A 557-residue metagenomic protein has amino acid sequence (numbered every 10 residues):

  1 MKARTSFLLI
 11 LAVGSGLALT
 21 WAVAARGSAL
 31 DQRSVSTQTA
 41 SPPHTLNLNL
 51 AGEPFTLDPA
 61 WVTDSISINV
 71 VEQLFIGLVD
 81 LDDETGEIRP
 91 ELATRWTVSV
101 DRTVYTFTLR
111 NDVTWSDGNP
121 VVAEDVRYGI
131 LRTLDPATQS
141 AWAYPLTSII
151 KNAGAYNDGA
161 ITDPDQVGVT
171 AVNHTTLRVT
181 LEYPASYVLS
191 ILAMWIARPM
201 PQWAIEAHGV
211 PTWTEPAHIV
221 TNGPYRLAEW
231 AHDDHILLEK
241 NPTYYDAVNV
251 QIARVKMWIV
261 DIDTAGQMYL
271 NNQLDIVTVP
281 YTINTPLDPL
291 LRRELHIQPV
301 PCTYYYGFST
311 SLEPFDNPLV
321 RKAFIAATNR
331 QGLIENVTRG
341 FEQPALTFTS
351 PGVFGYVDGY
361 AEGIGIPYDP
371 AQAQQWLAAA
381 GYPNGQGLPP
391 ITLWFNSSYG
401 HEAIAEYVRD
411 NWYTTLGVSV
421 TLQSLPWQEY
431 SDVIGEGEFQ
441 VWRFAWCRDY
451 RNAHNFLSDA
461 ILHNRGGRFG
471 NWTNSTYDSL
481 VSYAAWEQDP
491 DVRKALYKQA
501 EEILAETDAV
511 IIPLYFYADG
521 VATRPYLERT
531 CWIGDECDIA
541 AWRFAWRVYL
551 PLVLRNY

Functional and structural regions predicted by a protein language model:
P43-E53, T94, V104-F107, V126-G129 (+6 more regions): Short, well-ordered beta-strand elements
N49-V100, L131, H218-T221, V337: N-terminal lobe/hinge region of extracytoplasmic solute-binding protein
D83, Q166, T170, H174-T175 (+4 more regions): Gly/Pro-rich hinge or "lid" segments in bacterial periplasmic/extracellular proteins
T94-P145, R178, M268, P314-D316: Aromatic- and charge-enriched surface segment that lines or borders ligand/interaction sites
D165, T170, L319-K322, I334-E335 (+4 more regions): Extracytoplasmic/peripheral linker and loop segments enriched in polar/acidic and small residues with frequent Thr/Pro
A228-E239, K256-L312, Q331, E335 (+2 more regions): Extracellular/periplasmic solute-recognition and catalytic clefts
Q343-A379, S398-A403: Structural transition elements
V521-W546: Long beta-strand-rich cores associated with HINT superfamily self-processing modules
